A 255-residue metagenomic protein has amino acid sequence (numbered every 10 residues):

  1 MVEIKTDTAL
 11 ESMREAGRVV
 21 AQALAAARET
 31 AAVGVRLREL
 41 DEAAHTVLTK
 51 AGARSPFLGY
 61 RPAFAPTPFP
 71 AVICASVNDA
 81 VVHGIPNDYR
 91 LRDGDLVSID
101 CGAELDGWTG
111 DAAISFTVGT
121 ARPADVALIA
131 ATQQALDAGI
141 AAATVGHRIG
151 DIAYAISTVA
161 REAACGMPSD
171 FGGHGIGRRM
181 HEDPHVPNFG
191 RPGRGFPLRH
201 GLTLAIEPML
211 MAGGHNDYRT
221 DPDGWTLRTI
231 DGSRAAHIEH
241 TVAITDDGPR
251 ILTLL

Functional and structural regions predicted by a protein language model:
M1-L255: Active-site neighborhoods and metal-handling regions in enzymes and metal-associated proteins
